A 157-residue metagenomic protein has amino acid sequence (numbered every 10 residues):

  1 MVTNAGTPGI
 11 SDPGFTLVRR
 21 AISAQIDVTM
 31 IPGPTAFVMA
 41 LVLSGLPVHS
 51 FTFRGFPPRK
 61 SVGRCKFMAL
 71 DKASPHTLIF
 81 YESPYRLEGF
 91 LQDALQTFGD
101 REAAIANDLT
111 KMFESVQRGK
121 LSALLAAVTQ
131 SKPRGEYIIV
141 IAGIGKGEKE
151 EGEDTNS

Functional and structural regions predicted by a protein language model:
M1-G6, I10, L78-E82: Acidic beta-strand-to-loop metal/phosphate-binding motif
T3, M30-G33, F80, I105: General beta-strand structural signal in soluble alpha/beta enzymes
N4, G33, F56, D108 (+1 more regions): Cofactor-binding loop segments of dinucleotide-utilizing enzymes, especially the Rossmann-like FAD- and NAD(P)+-binding
T7-I10, R59-K60, F113: Short, small-residue-enriched loops and turns at beta-alpha junctions that line or gate enzyme active sites
P8, T35-V38, K111-M112: Short gly/pro/ser/thr-enriched loop/turn and capping motifs at secondary-structure boundaries
P13-V18, M68, R118-A123: Charged helix-capping and loop-helix junction motifs
T16-S74: Class I SAM-dependent methyltransferase SAM-binding "motif I" and its flanking Rossmann-like core
H76-S157: A contiguous loop/helix-start segment that scaffolds small-molecule binding in enzyme catalytic cores
